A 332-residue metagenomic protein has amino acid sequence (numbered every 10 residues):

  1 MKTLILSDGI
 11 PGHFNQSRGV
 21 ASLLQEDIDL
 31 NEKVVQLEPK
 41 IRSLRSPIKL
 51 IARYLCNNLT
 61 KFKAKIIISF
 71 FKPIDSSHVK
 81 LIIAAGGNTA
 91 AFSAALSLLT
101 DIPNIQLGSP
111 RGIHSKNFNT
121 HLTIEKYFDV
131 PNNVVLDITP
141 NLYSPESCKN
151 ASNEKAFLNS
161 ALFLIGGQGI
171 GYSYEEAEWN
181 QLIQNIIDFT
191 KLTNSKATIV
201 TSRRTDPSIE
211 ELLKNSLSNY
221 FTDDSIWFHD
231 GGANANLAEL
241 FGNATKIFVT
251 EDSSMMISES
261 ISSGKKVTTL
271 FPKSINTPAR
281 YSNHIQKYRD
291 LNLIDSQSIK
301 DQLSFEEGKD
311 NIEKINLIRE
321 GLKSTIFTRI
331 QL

Functional and structural regions predicted by a protein language model:
K2, K80-L81, T120, S160 (+2 more regions): Structural motif
I5-V134: Active-site and donor-binding regions of nucleotide-sugar-utilizing enzymes
H13, L237-P278: A donor-sugar binding/catalytic signature common to diverse glycosyltransferases and related nucleotide-sugar
K33-V34, H121-T123, K196-R203, T268: Short internal beta-strands
P110, S115-E178, D301, F305-E306: A nucleotide-sugar donor-handling region in carbohydrate enzymes
Q168-V200, T205: Conserved catalytic-core segment of nucleotide-activated headgroup transferases in glycan assembly
L213-M255: Donor nucleotide-activated moiety binding/catalytic core segment of transferases that use nucleotide-activated donors
I285-L332: Leloir-type glycosyltransferase catalytic cores
